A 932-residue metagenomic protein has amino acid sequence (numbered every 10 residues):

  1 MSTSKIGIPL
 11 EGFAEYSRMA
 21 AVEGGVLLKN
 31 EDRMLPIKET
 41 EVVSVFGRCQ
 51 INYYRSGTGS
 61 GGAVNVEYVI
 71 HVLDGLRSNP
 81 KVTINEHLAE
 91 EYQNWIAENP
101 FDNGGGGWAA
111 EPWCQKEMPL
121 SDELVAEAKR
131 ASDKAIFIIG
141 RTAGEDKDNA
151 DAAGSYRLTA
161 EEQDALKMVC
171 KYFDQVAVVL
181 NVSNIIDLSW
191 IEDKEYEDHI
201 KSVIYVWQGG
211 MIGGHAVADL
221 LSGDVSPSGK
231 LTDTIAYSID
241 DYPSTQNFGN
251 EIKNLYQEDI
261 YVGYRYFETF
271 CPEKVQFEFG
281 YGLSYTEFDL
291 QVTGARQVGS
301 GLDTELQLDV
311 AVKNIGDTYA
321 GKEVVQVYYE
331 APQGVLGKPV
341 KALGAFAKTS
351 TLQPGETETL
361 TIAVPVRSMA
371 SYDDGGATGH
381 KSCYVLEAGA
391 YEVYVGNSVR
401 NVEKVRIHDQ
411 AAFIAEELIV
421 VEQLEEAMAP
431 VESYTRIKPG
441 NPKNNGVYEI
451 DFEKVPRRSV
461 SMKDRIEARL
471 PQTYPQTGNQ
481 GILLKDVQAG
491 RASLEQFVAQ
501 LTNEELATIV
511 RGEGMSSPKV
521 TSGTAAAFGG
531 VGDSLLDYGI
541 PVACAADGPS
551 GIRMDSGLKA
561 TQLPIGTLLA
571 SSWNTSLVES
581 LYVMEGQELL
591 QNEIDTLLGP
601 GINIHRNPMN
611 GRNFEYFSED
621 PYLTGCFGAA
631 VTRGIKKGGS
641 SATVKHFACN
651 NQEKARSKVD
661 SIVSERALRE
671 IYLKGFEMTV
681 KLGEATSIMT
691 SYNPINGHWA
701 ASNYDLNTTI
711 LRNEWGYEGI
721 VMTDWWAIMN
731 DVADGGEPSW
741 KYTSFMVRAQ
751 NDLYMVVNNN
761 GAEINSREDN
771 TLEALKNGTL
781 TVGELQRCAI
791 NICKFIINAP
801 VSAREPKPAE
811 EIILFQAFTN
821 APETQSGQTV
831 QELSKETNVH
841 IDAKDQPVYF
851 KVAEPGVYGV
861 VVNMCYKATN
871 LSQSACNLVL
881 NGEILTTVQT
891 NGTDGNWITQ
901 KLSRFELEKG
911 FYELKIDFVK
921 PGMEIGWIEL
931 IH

Functional and structural regions predicted by a protein language model:
M1-N401, Q423-G859, N863-Y866, S874-Q900 (+2 more regions): Glycoside hydrolase catalytic-domain context in secreted enzymes
N401-E425: Short beta-strand elements
